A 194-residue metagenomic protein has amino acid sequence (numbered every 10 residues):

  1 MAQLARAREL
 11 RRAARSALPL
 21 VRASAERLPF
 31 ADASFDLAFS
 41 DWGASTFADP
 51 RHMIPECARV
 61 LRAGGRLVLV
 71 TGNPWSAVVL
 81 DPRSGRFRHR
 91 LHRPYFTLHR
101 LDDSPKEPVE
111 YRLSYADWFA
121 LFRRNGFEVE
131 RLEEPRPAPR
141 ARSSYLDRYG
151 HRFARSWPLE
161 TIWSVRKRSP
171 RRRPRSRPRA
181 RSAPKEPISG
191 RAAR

Functional and structural regions predicted by a protein language model:
M1-R27: Class I SAM-dependent methyltransferase SAM/SAH-binding core
R8, I54-A58, F119, R123: A structural alpha-helix within SAM-dependent methyltransferase catalytic domains
E26-L37: A short acidic, Gly/Pro-enriched loop at the edge of an enzyme's catalytic core that lines a small-molecule cofactor
D36-R51: A short SAM/SAH-binding and catalytic strip from SAM-dependent methyltransferases
R51-R66: A short glycine-rich, Lys/Arg-flanked "PGG" loop and its adjoining helix->strand segment in the class I
R66-H99: Conserved class I S-adenosyl-L-methionine
P108-L132: Short alpha-helix
N125-F127, L146-P178, R191: Core SAM-dependent methyltransferase catalytic element
